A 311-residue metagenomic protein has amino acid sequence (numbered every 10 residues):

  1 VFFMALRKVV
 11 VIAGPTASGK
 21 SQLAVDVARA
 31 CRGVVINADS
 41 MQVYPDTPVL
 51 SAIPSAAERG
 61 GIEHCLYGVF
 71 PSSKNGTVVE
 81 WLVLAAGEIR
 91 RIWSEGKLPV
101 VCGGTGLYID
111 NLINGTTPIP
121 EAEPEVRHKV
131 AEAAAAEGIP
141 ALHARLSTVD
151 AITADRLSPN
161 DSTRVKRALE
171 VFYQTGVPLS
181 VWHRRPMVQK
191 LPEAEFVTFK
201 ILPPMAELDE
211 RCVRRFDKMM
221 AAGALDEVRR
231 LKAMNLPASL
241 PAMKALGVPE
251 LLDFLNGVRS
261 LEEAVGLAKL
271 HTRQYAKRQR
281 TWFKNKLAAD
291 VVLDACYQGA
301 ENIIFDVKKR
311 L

Functional and structural regions predicted by a protein language model:
F2-L311: Phosphate/pyrophosphate-binding catalytic cores of soluble transferases and nucleic-acid-acting enzymes
